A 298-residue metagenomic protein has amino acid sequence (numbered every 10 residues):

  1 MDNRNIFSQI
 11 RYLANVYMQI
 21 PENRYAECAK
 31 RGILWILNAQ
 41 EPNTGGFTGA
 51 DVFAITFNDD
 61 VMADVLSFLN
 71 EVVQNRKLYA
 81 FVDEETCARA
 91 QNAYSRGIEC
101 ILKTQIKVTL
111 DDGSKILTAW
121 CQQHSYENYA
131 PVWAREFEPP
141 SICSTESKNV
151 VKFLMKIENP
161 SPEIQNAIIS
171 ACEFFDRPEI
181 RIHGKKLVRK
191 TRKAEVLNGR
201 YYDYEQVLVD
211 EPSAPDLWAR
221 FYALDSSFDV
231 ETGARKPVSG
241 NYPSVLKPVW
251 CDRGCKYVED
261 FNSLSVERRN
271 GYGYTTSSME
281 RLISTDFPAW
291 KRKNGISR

Functional and structural regions predicted by a protein language model:
M1, P42-N43, F47-G49, D112-E138: Intrinsic, low-complexity N-terminal interaction/targeting segments
M1-I6, G49-M62, W133-S147, I157-P160: Solvent-exposed loop and edge beta-strand segments that line ligand/cofactor-binding and catalytic clefts
M1-Q19, G32: Long, hydrophobic/aromatic-enriched structural stretches that serve as scaffold segments
R11, R31, D64-S67, R96 (+1 more regions): Residue-level signature of alpha-solenoid helical repeat scaffolds
M18, E22-T48, V52-T56: Long, hydrophobic, well-ordered secondary-structure blocks that form the structural core and pocket-lining surfaces
G45-G49, T56-F68, Q74, L78 (+2 more regions): Solenoidal tandem-repeat scaffolds enriched in leucines and small polar residues
E71-C100, Y126-E138, I142-R298: Terminal, non-catalytic domain-edge segments
